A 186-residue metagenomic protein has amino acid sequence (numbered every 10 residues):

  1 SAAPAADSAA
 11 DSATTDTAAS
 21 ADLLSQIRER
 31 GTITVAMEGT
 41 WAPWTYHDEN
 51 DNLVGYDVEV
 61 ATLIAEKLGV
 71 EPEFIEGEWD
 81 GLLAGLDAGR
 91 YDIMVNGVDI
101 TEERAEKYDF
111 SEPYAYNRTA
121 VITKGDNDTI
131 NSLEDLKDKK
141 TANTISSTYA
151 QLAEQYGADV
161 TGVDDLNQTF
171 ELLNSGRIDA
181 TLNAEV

Functional and structural regions predicted by a protein language model:
S1-R30: Short, low-complexity disordered leader/linker segments with a strong preference for bacterial N-terminal type II
A19-G97: Extracytoplasmic small-molecule ligand-binding "clamshell" domains of the periplasmic binding protein/Venus flytrap
E29, E102-P113, A158: Ligand-binding "clamshell"
T45-N50, A61-V70, L133, S146-D165: Ligand-binding cleft/hinge of the Venus flytrap
V58, F74-A84, D128, S146-S147 (+1 more regions): Short helix-initiation/N-cap motifs at beta->coil->alpha
D80-A84, V98-E106, L152-Q155, F170-E171 (+1 more regions): A ligand-binding cleft/hinge motif common to bilobed small-molecule-binding domains
Y108-A120, D165: Short Pro/Gly-enriched coil loops immediately N-terminal to beta-strands
K124-K140: Flexible hinge/capping segments at coil-to-helix
